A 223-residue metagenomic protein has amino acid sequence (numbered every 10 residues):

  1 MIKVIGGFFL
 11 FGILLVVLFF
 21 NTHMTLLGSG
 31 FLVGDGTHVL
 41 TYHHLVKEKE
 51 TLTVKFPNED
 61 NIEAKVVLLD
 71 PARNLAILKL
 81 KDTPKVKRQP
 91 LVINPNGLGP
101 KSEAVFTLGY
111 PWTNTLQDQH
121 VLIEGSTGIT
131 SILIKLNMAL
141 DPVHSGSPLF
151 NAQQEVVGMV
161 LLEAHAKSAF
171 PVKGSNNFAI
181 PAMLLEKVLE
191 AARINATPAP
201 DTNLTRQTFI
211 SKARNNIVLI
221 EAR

Functional and structural regions predicted by a protein language model:
I5-F19: Hydrophobic membrane-insertion alpha-helices, especially the h-region of bacterial N-terminal signal peptides
L18-G36, Y42, D60-E63, Q89-P90 (+4 more regions): A conserved glycine-rich beta-strand in the N-terminal activation segment of trypsin-fold
H23, K87-L133, L140-S145, M159-K173: Flexible, gly/ser-rich surface segments that form the specificity/activation loops bordering the active-site cleft
H23-L27, G34-K85, K101: Catalytic-histidine neighborhood of serine endopeptidases, predominantly the chymotrypsin-like S1/PA family
G30, G36-T41, A64, L78 (+7 more regions): Terminal peptide-recognition signature
L32-V33, L69-P71, G97-P100, T127-I129 (+2 more regions): Extracellular/periplasmic catalytic domains that process cell-envelope and extracellular macromolecules
H43-L45, F56-N58, V66-D70, K79-P84 (+8 more regions): A mature extracytoplasmic/lumenal domain signature
A64, K85-Q89, V156-R223: C-terminal cap/linker of serine protease catalytic domains
